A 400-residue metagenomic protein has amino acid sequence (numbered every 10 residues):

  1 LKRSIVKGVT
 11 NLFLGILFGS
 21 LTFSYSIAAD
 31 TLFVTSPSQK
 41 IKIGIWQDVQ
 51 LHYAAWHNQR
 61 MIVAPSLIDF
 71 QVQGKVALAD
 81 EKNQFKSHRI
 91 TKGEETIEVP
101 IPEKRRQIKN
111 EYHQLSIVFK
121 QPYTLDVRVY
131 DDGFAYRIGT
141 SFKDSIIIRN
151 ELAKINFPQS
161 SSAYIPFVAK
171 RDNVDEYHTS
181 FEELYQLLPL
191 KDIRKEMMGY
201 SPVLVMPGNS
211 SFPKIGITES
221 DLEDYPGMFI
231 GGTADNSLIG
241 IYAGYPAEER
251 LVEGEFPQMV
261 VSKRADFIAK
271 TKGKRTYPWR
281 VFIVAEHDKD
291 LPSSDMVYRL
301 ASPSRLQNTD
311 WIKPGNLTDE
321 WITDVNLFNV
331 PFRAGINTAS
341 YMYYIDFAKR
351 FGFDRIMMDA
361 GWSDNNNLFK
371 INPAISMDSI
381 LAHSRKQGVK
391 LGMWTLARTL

Functional and structural regions predicted by a protein language model:
L1-G8: N-terminal secretory signal peptides that target proteins for export/translocation
N11-S24: Bacterial N-terminal signal peptides
Y25-T31: Sec-dependent signal peptide cleavage junction
T31-R299, S304: N-terminal accessory beta-strand-rich subdomains and adjacent acidic, glycine-rich linkers that precede catalytic cores
P303-I312: Short, cationic low-complexity segments
W311, N316-L400: Substrate-binding cleft of carbohydrate-active enzyme catalytic domains
